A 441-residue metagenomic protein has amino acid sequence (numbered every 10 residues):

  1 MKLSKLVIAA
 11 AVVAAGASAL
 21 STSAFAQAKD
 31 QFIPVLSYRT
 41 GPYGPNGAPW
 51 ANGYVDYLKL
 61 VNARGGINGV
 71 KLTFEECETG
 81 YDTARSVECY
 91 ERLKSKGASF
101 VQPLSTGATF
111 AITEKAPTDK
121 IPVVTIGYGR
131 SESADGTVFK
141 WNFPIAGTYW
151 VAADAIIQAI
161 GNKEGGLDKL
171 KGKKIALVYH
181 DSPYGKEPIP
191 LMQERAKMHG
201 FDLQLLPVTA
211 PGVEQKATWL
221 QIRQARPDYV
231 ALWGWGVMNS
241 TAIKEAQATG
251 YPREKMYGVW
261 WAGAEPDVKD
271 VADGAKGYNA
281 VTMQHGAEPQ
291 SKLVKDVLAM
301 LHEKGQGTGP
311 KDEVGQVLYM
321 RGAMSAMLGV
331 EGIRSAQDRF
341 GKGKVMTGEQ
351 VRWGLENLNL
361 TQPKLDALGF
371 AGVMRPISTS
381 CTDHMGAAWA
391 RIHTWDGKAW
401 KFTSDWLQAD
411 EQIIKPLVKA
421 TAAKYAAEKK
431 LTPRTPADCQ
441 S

Functional and structural regions predicted by a protein language model:
S18-A26: Sec/Tat signal peptide C-region and signal peptidase I cleavage site
A28-F32, P45-N52, R64-G136, I145 (+3 more regions): Beta-alpha junction/loop-to-helix N-cap segments that form part of ligand/metal-binding clefts
D30-V55, C77-A84, S105, V178-E187 (+1 more regions): Extracytoplasmic "Venus flytrap"
N52-F74, G165-L167, K197-G200: Signal peptide-proximal N-terminal region of secreted/periplasmic/extracellular or secretory-lumen proteins
A84-R85, S131-E132, K140-G250, E288-K295: Extracellular/periplasmic Venus flytrap/periplasmic-binding protein
L93-T106, P122-I126, K174-Y179, R226-G236 (+3 more regions): Periplasmic-binding protein-like
A246-A326: Extracellular/periplasmic periplasmic-binding protein-like sensory domains
Q306-Y319, V330-D405, A409: Segments of small-molecule ligand-sensing domains
